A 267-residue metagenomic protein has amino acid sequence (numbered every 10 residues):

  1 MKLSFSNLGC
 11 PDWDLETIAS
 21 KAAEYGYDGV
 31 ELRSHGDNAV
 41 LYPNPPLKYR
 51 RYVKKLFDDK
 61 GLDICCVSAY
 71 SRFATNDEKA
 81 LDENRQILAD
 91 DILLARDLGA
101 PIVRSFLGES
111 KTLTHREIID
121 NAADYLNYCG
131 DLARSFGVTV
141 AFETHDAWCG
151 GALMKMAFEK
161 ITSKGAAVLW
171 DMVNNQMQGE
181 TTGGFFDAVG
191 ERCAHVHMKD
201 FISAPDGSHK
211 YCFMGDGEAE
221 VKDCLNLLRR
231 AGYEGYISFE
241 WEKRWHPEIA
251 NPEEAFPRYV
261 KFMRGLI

Functional and structural regions predicted by a protein language model:
M1-N7, D12-D28, D58, G99 (+2 more regions): Histidine-acidic metal/acid-base catalytic patches
M1-S4, C65-T75, E109: N-terminal small/glycine-rich loop or linker at the start of catalytic domains across soluble metabolic enzymes
G9, S34-G36, S71-F73, L107-K111 (+4 more regions): Active-site-proximal loop/turn and secondary-structure-junction residues that shape catalytic pockets, frequently
D14, P45, Y49, E83-I87 (+4 more regions): Soluble or luminal CAZymes and related metallo-dependent hydrolases
E16-T17, R51, L56-K60, A74-V168 (+1 more regions): Active-site acidic/histidine proton-transfer and metal-coordination neighborhood in alpha/beta enzyme cores
E31, C66-S68, R104, A141 (+2 more regions): Conserved beta-strand positions in the central sheet of alpha/beta enzyme cores
R33-K54, E109-L113: Glycine-rich, proline-tolerant flexible connector loops at the mouths of alpha/beta enzymes
L41-P45, N76-D82, T114-I119, G179-T181 (+2 more regions): Short, solvent-exposed loop/turn segments at secondary-structure boundaries
